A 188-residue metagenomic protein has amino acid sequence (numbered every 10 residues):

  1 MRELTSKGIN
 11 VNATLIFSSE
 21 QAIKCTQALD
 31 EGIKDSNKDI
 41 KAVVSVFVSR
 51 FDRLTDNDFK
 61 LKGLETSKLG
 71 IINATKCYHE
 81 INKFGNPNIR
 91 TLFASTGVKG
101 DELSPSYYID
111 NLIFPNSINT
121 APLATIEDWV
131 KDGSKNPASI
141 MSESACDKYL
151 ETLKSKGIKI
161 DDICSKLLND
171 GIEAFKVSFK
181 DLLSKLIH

Functional and structural regions predicted by a protein language model:
I9-A124: Catalytic alpha/beta core domains of metabolic enzymes, predominantly
P87-I187: Flexible, acidic glycine-rich loops studded with aromatic residues
